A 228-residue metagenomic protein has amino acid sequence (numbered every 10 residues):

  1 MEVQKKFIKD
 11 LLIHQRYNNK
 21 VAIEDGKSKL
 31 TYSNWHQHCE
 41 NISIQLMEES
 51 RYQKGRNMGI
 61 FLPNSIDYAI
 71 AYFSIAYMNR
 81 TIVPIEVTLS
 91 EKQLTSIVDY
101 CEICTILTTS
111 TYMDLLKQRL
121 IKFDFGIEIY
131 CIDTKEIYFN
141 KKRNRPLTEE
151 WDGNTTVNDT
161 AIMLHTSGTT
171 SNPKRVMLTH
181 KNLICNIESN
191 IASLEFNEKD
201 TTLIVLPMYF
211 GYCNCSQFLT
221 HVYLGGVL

Functional and structural regions predicted by a protein language model:
M1-A22, A161: A short N-terminal helical cap/helix-turn-helix that marks the beginning of AMP-binding/adenylate-forming
N19-Y52, G59-S65, A69-F73, S90-T95 (+1 more regions): Conserved AMP-binding/adenylate-forming core of the ANL superfamily
T31-S33, A161-E188: Conserved AMP-binding A3 loop
R56, P146-H165, S171-N172, E195-T201: Conserved pre-ATP/AMP-binding loop-to-beta segment of ANL
R56-N57, P63-V83, V87-E91, D99-C104 (+2 more regions): A short helix-loop-beta submotif of the ANL/AMP-binding
V87-Q118, N186-L203: Conserved ATP-dependent adenylate/AMP-binding module captured primarily in the ANL superfamily
T111-V157: ANL superfamily adenylate-forming
I184-T201, G211-L228: Conserved AMP-binding/adenylation subdomain of ANL enzymes
